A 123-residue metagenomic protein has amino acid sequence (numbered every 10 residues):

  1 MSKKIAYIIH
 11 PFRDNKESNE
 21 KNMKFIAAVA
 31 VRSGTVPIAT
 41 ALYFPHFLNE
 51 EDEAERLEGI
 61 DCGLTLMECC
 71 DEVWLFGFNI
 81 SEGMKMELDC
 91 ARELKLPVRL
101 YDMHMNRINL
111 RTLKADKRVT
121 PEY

Functional and structural regions predicted by a protein language model:
M1-Y123: Catalytic phosphate/metal-binding cores of nucleic-acid and nucleotide-processing enzymes, i.e., regions that mediate
